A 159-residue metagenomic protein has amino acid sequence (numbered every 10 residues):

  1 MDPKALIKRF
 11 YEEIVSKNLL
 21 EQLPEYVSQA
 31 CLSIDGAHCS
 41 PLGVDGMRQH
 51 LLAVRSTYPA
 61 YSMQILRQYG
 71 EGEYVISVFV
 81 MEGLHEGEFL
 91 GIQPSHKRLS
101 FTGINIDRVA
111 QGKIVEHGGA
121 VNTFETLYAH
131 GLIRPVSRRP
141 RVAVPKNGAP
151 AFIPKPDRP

Functional and structural regions predicted by a protein language model:
M1-P159: C-terminal and inter-domain tail/linker signature
